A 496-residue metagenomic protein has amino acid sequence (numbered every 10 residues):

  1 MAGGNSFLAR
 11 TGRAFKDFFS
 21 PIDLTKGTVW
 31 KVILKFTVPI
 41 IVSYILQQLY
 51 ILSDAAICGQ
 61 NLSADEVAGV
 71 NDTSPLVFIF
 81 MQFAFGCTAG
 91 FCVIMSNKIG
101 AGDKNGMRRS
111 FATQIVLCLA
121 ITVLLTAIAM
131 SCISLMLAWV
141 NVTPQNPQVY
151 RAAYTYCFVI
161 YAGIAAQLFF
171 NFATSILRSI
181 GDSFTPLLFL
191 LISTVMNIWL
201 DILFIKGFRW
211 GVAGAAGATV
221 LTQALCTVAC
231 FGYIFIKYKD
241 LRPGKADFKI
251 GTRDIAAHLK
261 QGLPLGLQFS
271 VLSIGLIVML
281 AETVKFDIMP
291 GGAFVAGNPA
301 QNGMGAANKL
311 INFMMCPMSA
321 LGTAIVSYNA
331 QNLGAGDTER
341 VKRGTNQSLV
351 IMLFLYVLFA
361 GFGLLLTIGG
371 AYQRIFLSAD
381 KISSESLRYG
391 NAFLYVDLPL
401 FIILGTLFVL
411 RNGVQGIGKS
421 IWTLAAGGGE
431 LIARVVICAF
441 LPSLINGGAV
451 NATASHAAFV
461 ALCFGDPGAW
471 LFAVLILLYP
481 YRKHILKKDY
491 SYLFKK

Functional and structural regions predicted by a protein language model:
M1-T37, M95-G163, R209-L263, N329-L400 (+1 more regions): Short alpha-helical transmembrane segments in multi-pass integral membrane proteins
K26, W30-L49, S53, L76-F83 (+6 more regions): Residue-level signal for short hydrophobic patches within transmembrane helices of multi-pass membrane transporters
K35-D54, V159, S193, T222-C226 (+1 more regions): Transmembrane helical elements of multi-pass membrane transporters/channels
I41, I45, L49, S53 (+19 more regions): Generic alpha-helical transmembrane segments of integral inner-membrane proteins, especially permease/transport modules
L49-A68, L137-P147, L203-W210, S270-A307 (+4 more regions): Helix-terminus/linker motif at the lipid-water interface of multi-pass membrane proteins
A64-P75, A153, C157, A216 (+3 more regions): Small-residue hotspots at the loop-to-helix junctions and early N-terminal turns of transmembrane alpha-helices
V67-A127, Q167-P186, Q301-L364, L404-A426: Small-residue-rich hydrophobic transmembrane alpha-helices
F85-T88, V159-R178, P186-T194, A215-C230 (+4 more regions): Short runs within selected transmembrane alpha-helices of multi-pass transporters and secretion channels
